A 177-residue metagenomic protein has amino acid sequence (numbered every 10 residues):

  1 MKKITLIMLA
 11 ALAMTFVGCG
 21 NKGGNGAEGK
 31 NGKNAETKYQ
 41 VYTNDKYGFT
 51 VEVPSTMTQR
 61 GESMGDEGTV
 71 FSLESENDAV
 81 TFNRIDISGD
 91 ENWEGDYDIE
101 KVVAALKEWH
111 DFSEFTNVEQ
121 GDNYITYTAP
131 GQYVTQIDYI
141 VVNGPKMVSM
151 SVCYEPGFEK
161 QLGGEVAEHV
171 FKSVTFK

Functional and structural regions predicted by a protein language model:
M1-K3: Bacterial Sec-dependent N-terminal signal peptides
T5-M8, C19-V70, V152-K177: N-terminal targeting sequences that direct proteins away from the cytosol to non-cytosolic compartments
A11-L12: Repetitive helical segments and hydrophobic/amphipathic motifs
D45-D96, P130-G131: Secretory pathway targeting signatures of secreted, lumenal, and periplasmic proteins
N77-R84, Y133-I137, V148, F158: Short, surface-exposed beta-strand/loop "edge" segments at domain boundaries and coil↔beta transitions
R84-E114: Short, solvent-exposed recognition patches
V102-M147, C153: Signature of long, low-cysteine stretches enriched in small and polar/charged residues
